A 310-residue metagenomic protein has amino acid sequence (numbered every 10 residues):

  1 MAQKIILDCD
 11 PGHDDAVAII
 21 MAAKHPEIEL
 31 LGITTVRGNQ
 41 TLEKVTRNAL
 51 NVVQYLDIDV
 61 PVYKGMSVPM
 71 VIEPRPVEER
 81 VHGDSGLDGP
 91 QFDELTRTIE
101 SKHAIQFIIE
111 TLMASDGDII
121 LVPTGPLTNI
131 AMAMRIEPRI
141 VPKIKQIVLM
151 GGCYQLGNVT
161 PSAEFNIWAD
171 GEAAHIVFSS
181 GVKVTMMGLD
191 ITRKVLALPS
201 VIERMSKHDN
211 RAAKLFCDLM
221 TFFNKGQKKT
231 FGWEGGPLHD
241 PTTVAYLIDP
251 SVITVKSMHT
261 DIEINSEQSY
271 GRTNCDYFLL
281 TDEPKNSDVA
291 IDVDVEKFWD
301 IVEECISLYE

Functional and structural regions predicted by a protein language model:
A2, M21-A22, E27-L30, W168-D170 (+1 more regions): Conformational coupling and interaction surfaces
A2-C9, H13-N51, S85, F92-K194 (+1 more regions): Active-site histidine-anchored catalytic micro-motif
T35-G38, G65-S67, N265: Acidic/polar N-terminal loop/beta-strand segments that form early-domain functional surfaces
T46-S115, K285, V289-V293, E303 (+1 more regions): Metal-dependent C-N hydrolase catalytic cores
Q54-I58, S67, M113-G117, R135-R139 (+8 more regions): Generic secondary-structure signature for well-ordered alpha-helical cores
D57, P76, R135, Y154-G157 (+3 more regions): Short amphipathic alpha-helical patches
V62, V177, V244: A residue-level signal for conserved active-site and pocket-lining positions in enzyme catalytic cores
M66-P74, E94-S101, V122-M132, S180-L189 (+2 more regions): Short flexible/disordered coil segments
